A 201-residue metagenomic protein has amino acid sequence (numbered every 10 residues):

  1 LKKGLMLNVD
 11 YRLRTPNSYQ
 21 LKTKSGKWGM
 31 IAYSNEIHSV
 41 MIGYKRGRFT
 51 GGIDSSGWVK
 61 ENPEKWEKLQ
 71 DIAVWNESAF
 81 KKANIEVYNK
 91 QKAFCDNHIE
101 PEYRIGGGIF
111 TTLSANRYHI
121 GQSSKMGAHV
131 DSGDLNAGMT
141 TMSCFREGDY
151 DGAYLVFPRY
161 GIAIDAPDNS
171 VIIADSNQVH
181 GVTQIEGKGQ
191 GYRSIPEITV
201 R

Functional and structural regions predicted by a protein language model:
L1-T141, I164, E186-R201: Fe(II)/2-oxoglutarate oxygenase catalytic core
M41-G43, V156, I173-A174: A structural signal for short, well-ordered beta-strand segments and their strand-loop junctions that often border
N116-S123, S143, Y154, D175-G181: Conserved short secondary-structure elements within globular domains
A137-R146, S170-I173: Contiguous, well-ordered alpha-helical segments that form the cores/surfaces of helical PPI scaffolds
F145-P167: A short beta-strand-loop-beta hairpin characteristic of the jelly-roll/cupin
P158, N177-H180, I185, R193: Catalytic or ion-translocation cores adjacent to nucleophile or general acid/base/metal-coordination motifs in diverse
I164-V179: Conserved metal-binding segment of the jelly-roll/cupin
